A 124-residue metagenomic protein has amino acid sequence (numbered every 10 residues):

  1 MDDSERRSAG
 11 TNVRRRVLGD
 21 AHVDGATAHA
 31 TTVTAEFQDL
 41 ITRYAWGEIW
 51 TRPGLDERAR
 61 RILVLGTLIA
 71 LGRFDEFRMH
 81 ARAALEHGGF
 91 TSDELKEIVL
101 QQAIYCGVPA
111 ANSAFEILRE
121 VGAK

Functional and structural regions predicted by a protein language model:
M1-R58, A81, E86, S113-K124: Acidic, glycine/proline-rich low-complexity segments that act as flexible tails and inter-domain linkers
R15, T51, L68-I69, H87 (+2 more regions): Amphipathic alpha-helical interaction elements
A21, F74, P109: Gly/Ser/Thr-rich beta-alpha loop segments that engage phosphate groups in nucleotides
I41-A45, I62-I69, I98-A103: Short alpha-helical scaffolding segments that buttress acidic/His motifs in well-ordered protein cores
L55, A59-I62, F74: Helical "substrate-binding/catalytic lid" subdomain of Rossmann-like NAD(P)-dependent dehydrogenases/reductases
L65-K96: Mid-chain, well-packed structural core segment of small domains
G89-D93, E97-K124: C-terminal binding/interaction regions
